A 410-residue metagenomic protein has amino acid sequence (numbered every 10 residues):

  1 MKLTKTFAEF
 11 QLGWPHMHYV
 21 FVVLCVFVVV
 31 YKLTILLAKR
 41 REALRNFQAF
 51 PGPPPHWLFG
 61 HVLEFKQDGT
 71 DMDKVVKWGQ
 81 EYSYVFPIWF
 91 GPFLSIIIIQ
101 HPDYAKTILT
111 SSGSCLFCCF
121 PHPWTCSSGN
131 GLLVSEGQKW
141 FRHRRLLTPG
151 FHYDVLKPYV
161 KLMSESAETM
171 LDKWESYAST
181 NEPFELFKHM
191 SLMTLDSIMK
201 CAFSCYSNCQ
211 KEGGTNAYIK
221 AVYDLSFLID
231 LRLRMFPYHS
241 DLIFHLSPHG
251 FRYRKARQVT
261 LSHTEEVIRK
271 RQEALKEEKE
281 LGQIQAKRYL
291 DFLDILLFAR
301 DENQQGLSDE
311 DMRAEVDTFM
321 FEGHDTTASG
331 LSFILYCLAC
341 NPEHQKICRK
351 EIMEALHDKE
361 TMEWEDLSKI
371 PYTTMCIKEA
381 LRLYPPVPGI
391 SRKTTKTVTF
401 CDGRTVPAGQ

Functional and structural regions predicted by a protein language model:
K2-N130, S135-R142, K157, K161-K173 (+2 more regions): N-terminal membrane-proximal hinge/A-helix region immediately C-terminal to the signal-anchor transmembrane segment
K2-V29, F47, W89-I97, D154-E165 (+6 more regions): Cytochrome P450
V26-K32, F93-K106, G129, E168 (+5 more regions): Hydrophobic mid-domain F-helix/FG-region of cytochrome P450s
Q48, G52-P54, V160-S164, G214-S226 (+5 more regions): Cytochrome P450 I-helix active-site segment
L58-F65, L228-K255: Alpha-helical membrane-targeting segments
L63, H152, L231, A256-L331 (+4 more regions): Conserved cytochrome P450 catalytic core segment spanning the I/J/K helices
W78, I88, I97, H101 (+15 more regions): Structural signal for hydrophobic/aromatic residues that build the beta-strand cores of folded beta-sheet domains
Q138-L146, P158, L162-T169, M193 (+9 more regions): Generic alpha-helical secondary structure signal
